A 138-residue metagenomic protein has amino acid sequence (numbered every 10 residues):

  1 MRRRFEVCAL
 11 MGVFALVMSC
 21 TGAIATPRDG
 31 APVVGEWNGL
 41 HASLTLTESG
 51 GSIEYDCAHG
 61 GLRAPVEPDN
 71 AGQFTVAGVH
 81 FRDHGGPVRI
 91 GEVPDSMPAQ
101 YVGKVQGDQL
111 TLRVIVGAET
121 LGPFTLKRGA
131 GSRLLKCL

Functional and structural regions predicted by a protein language model:
M1-R3: N-terminal secretory signal peptides that target proteins for export/translocation
C8-S19: Bacterial N-terminal signal peptides
C20-A25, G60-Q73, Q109-L138: Edge beta-strand at a domain terminus
P27-S43, R133-L135: Tryptophan-anchored aromatic micro-motifs
A31, N38, T47, G60 (+2 more regions): Residues that act as N-cap/strand-start positions at coil-to-secondary-structure junctions
L40-R82: N-terminal glycine/threonine-rich, aromatic-flanked beta-hairpin/loop signature
L44, R63-E67, E92, M97-V105 (+1 more regions): Hydrophobic/aromatic beta-strand elements that line small-molecule binding cavities or substrate pockets in beta-rich
V76-V102: An anionic, turn-rich surface loop/hairpin at beta-sheet edges that serves as a generic interaction/coordination patch
